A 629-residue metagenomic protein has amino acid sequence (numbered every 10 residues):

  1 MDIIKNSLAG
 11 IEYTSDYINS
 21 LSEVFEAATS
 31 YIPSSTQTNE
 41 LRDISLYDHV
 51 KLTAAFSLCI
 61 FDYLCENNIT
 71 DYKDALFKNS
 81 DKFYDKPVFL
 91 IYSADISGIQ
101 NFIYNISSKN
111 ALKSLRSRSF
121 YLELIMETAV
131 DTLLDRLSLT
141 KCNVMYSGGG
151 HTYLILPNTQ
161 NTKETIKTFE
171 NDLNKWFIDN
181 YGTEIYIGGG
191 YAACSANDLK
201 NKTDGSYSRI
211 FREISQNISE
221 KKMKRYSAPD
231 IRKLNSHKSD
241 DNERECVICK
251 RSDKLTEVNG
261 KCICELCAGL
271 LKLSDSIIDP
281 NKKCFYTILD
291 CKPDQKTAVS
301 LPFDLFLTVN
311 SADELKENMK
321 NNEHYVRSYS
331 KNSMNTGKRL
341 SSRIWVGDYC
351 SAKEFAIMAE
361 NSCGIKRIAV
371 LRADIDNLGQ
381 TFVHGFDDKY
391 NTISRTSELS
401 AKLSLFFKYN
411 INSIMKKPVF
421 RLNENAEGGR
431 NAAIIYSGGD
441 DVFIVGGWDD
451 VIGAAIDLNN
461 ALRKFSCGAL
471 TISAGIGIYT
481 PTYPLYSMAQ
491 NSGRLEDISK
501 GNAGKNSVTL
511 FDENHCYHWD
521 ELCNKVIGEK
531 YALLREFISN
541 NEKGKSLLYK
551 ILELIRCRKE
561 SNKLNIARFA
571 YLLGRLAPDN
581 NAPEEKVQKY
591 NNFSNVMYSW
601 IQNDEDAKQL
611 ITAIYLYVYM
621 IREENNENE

Functional and structural regions predicted by a protein language model:
M1-G150, L154-E629: Charged, helix-rich terminal subdomains or tails
